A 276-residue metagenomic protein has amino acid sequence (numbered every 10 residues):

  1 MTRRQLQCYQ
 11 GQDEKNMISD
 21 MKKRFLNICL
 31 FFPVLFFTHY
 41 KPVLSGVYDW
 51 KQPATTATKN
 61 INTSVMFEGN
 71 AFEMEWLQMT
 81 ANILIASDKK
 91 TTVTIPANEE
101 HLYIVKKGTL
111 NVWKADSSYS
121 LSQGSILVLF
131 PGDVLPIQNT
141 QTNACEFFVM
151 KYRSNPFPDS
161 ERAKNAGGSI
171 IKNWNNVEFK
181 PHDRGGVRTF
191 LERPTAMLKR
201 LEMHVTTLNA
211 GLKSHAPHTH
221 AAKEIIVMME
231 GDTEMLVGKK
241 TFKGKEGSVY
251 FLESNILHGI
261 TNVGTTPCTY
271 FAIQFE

Functional and structural regions predicted by a protein language model:
M1, C8-D13, M17-V47: Bacterial Sec-dependent N-terminal signal peptides
H39-Q78, A86, T91-T92, T142 (+1 more regions): A short, N-terminal "cap"/entry segment at the start of jelly-roll beta-barrel domains of the cupin/DSBH fold
Q78-P96, H204-T219: Conserved short histidine dyad/triad with adjacent acidic residue
K89-T92, P96, N111, L127 (+5 more regions): Histidine-centered metal-chelating micro-motifs
I95-N111, V205-L208, T219-E234: Short, conserved beta-strand element in jelly-roll/cupin
D116-P131, K239-S254: Short acidic-glycine-tyrosine-enriched beta hairpin
G132-P156, S254-E276: Ligand-binding loop in jelly-roll beta-barrel domains
